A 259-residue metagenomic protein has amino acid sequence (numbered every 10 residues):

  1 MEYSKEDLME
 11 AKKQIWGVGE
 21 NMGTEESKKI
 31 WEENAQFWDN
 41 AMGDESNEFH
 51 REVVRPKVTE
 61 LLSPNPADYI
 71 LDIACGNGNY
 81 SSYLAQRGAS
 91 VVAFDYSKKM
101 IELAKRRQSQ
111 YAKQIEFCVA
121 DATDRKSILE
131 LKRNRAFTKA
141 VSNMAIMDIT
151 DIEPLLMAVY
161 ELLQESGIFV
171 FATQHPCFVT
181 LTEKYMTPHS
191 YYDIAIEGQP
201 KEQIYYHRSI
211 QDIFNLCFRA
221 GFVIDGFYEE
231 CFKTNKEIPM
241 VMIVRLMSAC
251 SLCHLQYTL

Functional and structural regions predicted by a protein language model:
Y3-N65, N79, Y83, L103 (+1 more regions): Conserved class I S-adenosyl-L-methionine
Y69-R125: Class I SAM-dependent methyltransferase SAM/SAH-binding core
I128-A140: A short acidic, Gly/Pro-enriched loop at the edge of an enzyme's catalytic core that lines a small-molecule cofactor
T138-I152: A short SAM/SAH-binding and catalytic strip from SAM-dependent methyltransferases
E153-I168: A short glycine-rich, Lys/Arg-flanked "PGG" loop and its adjoining helix->strand segment in the class I
F169-I196: Conserved class I S-adenosyl-L-methionine
T173, I196-Q211: Acceptor-substrate binding/catalytic loop of class I
I204-F227: Short alpha-helix
